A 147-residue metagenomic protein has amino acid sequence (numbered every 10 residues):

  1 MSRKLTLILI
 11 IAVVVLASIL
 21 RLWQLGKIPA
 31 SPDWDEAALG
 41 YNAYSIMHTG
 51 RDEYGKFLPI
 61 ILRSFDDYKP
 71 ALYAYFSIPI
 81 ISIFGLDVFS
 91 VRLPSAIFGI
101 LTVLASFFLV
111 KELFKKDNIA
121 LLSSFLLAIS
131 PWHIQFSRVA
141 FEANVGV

Functional and structural regions predicted by a protein language model:
S2-V147: Membrane-integral, polyisoprenol-dependent glycosyltransferases of the GT-C/oligosaccharyltransferase superfamily
